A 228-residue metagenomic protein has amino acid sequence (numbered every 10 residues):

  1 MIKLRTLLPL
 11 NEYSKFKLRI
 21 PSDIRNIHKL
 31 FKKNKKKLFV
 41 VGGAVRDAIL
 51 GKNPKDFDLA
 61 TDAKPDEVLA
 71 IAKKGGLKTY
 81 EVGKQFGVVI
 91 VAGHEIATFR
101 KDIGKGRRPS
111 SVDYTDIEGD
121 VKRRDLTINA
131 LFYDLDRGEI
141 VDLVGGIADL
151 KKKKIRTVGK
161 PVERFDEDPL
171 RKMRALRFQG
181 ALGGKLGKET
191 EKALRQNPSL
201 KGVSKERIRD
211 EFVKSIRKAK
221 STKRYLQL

Functional and structural regions predicted by a protein language model:
K3, L7-L228: Catalytic cores of the polymerase beta-like nucleotidyltransferase superfamily and closely associated nucleotide
